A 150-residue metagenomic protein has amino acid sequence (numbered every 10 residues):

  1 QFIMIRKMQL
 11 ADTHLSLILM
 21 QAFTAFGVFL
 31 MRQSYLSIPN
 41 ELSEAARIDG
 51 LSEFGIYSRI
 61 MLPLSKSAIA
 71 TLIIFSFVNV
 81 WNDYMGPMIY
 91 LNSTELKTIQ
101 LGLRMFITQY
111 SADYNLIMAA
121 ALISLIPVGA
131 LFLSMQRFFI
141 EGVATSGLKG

Functional and structural regions predicted by a protein language model:
Q1-G150: A structural signal for multi-pass alpha-helical bundles of membrane permease subunits that mediate small-molecule
